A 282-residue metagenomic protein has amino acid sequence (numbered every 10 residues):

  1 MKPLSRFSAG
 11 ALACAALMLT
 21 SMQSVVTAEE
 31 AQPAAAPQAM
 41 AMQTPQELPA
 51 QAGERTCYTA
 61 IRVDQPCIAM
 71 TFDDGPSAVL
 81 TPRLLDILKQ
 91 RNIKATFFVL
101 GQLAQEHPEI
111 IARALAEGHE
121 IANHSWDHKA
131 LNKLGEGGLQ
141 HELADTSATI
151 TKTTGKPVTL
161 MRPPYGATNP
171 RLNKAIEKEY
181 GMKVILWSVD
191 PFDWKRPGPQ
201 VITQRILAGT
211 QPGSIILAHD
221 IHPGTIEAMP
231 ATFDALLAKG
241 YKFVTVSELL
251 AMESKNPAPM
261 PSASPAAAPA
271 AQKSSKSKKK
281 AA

Functional and structural regions predicted by a protein language model:
M1-A69, D86-T96, P212-A282: Terminal accessory/targeting
A9, A60, L100, I121 (+3 more regions): Intrinsically disordered, low-complexity regions enriched in small/polar residues
Q32-P33, R55-T59, R83-L84, A122-N123 (+3 more regions): A broad, low-specificity signal for short, low-complexity segments enriched in glycine/proline and polar/charged
P33, S77-A78, I111, W194-P197 (+1 more regions): A generic signature of intrinsically disordered, low-complexity regions enriched in glycine/proline and charged/polar
M40-L134, G138-E142, T149-K152, K156 (+1 more regions): Active-site beta->alpha N-cap acidic-glycine motif
Q105-E106, K129-P261: Catalytic domains of cell-wall/extracellular-matrix polysaccharide-remodeling enzymes, centered on de-N-acetylation
